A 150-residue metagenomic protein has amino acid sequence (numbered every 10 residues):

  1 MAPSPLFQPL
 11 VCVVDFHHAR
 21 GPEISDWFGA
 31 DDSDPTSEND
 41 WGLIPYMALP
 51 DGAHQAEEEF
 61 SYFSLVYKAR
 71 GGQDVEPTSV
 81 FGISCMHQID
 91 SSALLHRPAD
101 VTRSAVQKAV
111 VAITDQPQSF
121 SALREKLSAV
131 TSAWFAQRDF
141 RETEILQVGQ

Functional and structural regions predicted by a protein language model:
M1-Q150: N-terminal module detector in large eukaryotic regulators
